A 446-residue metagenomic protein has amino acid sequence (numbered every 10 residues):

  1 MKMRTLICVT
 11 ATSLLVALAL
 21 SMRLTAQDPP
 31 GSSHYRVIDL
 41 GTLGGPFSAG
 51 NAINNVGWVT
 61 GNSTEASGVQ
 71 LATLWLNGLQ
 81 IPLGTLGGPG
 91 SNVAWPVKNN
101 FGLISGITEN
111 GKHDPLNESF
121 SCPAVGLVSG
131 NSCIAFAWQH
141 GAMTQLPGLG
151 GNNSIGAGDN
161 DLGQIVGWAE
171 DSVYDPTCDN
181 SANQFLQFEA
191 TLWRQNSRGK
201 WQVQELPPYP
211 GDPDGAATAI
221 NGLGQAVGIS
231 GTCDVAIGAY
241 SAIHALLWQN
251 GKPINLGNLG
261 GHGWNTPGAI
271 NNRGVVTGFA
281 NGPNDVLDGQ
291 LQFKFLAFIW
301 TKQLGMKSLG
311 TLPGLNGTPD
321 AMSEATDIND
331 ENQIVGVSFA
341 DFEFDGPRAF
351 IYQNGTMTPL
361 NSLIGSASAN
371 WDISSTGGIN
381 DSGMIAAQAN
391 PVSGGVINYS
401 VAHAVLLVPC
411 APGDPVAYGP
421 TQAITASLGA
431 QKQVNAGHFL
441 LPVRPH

Functional and structural regions predicted by a protein language model:
K2-H446: Residue-level hotspots at or immediately adjacent to binding/recognition sites across diverse folds
